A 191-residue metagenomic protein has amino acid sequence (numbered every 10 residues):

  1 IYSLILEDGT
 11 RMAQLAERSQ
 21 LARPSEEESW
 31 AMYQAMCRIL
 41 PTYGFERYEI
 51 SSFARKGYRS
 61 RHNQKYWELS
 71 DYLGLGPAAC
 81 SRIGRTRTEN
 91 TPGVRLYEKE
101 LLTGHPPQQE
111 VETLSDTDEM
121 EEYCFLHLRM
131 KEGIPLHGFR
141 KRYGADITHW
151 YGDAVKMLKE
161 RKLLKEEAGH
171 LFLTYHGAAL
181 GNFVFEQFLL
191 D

Functional and structural regions predicted by a protein language model:
I1-A145: C-terminal scaffold of the Radical SAM
E28, G152-K156, A179: Auxiliary N-terminal substrate/complex-recognition segments of SAM-dependent methyltransferases
A35, W150-D153, F183: Long, highly charged amphipathic alpha-helices
A145-K159: Short amphipathic alpha-helical interaction segments
K159-G169: A short, conserved structural fragment
H170-T174: Minor-groove-contacting beta-hairpin "wing" of winged helix-turn-helix DNA-binding domains
H176-D191: Short, amphipathic alpha-helical interaction segments positioned at domain boundaries
